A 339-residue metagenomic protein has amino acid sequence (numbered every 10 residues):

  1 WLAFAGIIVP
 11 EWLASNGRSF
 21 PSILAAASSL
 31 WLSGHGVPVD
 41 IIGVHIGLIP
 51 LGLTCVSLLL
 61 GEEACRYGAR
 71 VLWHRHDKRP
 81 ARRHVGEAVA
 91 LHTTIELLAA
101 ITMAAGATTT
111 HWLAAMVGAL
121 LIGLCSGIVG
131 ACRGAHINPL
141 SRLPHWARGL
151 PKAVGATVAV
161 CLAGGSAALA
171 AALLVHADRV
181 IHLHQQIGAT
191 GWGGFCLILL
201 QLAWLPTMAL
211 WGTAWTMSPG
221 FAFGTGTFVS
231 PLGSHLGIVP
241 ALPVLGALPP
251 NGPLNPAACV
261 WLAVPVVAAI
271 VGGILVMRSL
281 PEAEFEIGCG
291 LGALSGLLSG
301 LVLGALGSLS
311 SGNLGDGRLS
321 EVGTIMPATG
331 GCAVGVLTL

Functional and structural regions predicted by a protein language model:
W1-L59, H184, G188-W261, S308-C332 (+1 more regions): Long, glycine/tryptophan/cysteine-rich extracytoplasmic
W1-Q186, G191-F195: N-terminal membrane-targeting/anchoring modules of bacterial envelope and secretion proteins
L2, V160-A170, L202-M208, V266 (+1 more regions): Hydrophobic alpha-helical transmembrane segments of multipass integral membrane proteins
L60-R70, V266-M277: Glycine-centered structural positions embedded in regular secondary structure
R79-S141, H145, A268-L339: Alpha-helical transmembrane segments of multi-pass integral membrane proteins, characterized by long hydrophobic
L143, A147, W204-P206, L210 (+3 more regions): Generic structural signal for short, flexible, solvent-exposed coil/loop and linker residues
A168-A171, A257-A269: A contiguous, surface-oriented mixed alpha/beta subdomain in the mid-to-C-terminal portion of proteins that forms
